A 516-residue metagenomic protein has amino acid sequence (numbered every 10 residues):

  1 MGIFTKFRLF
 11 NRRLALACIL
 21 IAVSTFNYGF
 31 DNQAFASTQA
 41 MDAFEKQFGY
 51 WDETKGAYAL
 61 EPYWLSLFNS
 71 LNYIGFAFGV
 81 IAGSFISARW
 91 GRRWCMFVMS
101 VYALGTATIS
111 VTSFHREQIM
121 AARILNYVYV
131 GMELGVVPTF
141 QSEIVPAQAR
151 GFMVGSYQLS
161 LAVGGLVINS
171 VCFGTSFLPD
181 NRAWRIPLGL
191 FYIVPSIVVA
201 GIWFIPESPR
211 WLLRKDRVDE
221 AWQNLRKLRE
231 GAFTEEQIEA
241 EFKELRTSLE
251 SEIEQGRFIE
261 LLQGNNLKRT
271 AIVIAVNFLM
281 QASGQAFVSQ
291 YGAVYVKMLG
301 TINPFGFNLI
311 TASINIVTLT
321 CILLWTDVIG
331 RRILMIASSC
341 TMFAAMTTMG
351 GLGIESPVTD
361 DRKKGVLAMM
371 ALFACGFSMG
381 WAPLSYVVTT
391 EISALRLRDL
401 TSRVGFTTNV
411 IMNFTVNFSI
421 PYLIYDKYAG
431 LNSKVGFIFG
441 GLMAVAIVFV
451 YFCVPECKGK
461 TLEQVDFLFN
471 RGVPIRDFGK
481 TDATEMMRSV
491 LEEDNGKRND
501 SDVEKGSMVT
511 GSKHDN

Functional and structural regions predicted by a protein language model:
M1-R226, L249-N516: Alpha-helical transmembrane bundle of multi-pass membrane proteins
K227-A240: Short intracellular "coupling" helices and adjacent cytoplasmic loop segments at the cytosolic face of multi-pass
I238-S251: Cytosol/matrix-facing amphipathic helices and coiled-coil assembly/linker segments of eukaryotic membrane proteins
